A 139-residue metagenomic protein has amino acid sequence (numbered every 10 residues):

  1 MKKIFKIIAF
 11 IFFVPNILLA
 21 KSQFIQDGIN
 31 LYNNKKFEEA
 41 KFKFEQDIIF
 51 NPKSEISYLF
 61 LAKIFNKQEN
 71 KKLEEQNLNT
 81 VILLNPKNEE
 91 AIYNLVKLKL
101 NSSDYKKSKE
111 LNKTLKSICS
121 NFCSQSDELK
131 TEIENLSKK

Functional and structural regions predicted by a protein language model:
K21-Y32, E55, L59, Y93 (+1 more regions): Alpha-helical tetratricopeptide repeat
N33-N34, K67-Q68, N101, I118 (+1 more regions): Register position in tetratricopeptide repeats
Q46-D47, T80-V81, T114-L115: Canonical positions in the second alpha-helix
F60, N94, E128-E132: Canonical tetratricopeptide repeat
